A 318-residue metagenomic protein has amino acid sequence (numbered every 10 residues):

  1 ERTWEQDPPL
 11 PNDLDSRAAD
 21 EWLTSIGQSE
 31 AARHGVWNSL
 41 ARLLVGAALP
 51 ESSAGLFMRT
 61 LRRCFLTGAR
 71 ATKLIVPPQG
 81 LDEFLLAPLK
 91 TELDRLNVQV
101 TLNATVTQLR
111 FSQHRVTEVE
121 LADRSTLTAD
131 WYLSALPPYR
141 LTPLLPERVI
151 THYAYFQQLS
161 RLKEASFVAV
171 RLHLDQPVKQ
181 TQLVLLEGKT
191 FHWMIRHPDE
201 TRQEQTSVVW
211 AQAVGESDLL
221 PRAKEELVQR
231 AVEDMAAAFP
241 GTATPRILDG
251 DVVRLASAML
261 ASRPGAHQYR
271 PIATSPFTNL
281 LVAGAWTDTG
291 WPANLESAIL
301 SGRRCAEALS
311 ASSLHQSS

Functional and structural regions predicted by a protein language model:
E1-R59: Mobile amphipathic helical/loop "lid" adjacent to a hydrophobic cofactor/ligand pocket
L44-V45, R230-S275: Flavin (FAD/FMN) cofactor-binding core of flavoprotein oxidoreductases
R59-D123, L127-W131, A135: Helical element adjacent to the flavin cofactor pocket in flavoenzyme catalytic cores
Q99-T101, L248-D251, L281: General small-molecule cofactor/ligand-binding pocket signal
A104-E225, Q229, E233-T242, T274: Mid-domain catalytic core of redox enzymes that form a hydrophobic substrate pocket/lid adjacent to a catalytic redox
H197-E204, L255-V282, W286-T289: FAD-binding beta-loop-beta segment adjacent to the flavin cofactor pocket
T287-L309: A conserved FAD-binding loop/helix module that cradles the flavin
S310-S318: Active-site-proximal substrate-binding core of FAD-dependent oxidoreductases
